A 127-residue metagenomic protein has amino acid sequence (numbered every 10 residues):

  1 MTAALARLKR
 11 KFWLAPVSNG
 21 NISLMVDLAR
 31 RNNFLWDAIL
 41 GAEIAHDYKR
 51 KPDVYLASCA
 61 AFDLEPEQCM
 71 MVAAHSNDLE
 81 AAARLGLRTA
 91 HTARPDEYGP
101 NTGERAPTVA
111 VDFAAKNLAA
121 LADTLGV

Functional and structural regions predicted by a protein language model:
M1-K11: Catalytic-core regions built around general acid/base machinery
A6, V17, I22, V26-V127: Asp-based, Mg2+/Mn2+-dependent phosphohydrolase catalytic module
K11-F12, G86: Glycine-centered short loops/turns at secondary-structure junctions
